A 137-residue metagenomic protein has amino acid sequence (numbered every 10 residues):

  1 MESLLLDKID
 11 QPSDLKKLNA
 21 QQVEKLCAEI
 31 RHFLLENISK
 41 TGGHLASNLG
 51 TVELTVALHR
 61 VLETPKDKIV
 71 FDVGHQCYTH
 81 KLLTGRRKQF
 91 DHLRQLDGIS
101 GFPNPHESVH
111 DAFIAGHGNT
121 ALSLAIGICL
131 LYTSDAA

Functional and structural regions predicted by a protein language model:
M1-N37: Cofactor-/ligand-binding subdomain signature composed of acidic, glycine-rich, tryptophan-containing flexible loops
E2, H44-S134: Cofactor-binding active-site loop characterized by glycine-rich and histidine/acidic residues
Q11-L15, L35-G43, E107-I114: Glycine- and acidic
